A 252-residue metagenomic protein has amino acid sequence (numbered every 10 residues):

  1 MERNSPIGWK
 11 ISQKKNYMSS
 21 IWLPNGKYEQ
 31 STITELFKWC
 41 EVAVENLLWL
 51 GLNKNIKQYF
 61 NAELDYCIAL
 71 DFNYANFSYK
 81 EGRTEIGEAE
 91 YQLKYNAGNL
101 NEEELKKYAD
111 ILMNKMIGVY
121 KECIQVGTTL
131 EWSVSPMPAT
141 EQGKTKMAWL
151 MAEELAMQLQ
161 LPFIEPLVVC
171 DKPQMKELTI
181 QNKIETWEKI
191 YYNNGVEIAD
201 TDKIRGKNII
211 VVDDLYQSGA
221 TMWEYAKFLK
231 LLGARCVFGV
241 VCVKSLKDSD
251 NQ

Functional and structural regions predicted by a protein language model:
M1-S12, W223-Q252: PRPP-dependent phosphoribosyltransferase catalytic core
E2-T129, V168-R205, S245: Active-site-facing substrate-recognition patch
T128-T140: Short glycine-rich phosphate-binding loop at a beta-alpha junction
S135-P138, F163-Q174: A short, structured active-site edge motif that brings together acidic residues
Q142-T145, K172-Q174, D248: Short catalytic/ligand-binding loop motif for oxyanion handling, primarily in non-cytosolic enzymes, centered on
T145-W149, E153: Short, surface-exposed alpha-helical segments at coil->helix boundaries
Y191-V211, E224-A234, F238-G239: Long C-terminal interaction/binding lobes of large macromolecular proteins
Q217-S218: Activation segment
